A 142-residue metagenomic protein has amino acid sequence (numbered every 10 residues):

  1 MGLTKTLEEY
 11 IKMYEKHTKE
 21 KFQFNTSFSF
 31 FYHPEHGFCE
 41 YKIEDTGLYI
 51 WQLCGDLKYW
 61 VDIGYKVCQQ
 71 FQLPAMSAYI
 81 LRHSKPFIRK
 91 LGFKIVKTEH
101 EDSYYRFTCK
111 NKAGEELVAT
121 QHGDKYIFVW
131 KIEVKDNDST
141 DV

Functional and structural regions predicted by a protein language model:
M1-E20, H122-K125, D136-N137, D141: Short amphipathic alpha-helix that is part of the acyltransferase structural core
E15-G47: A conserved beta-strand-loop-helix scaffold within acyl/acetyltransferase catalytic domains
E20-K21, F28-F31, G92-E99, L117: Short secondary-structure junctions
H33-P34, I43, C109-K112, I132: Active-site beta-strand termini and strand-to-loop segments that position acidic
F38-C39, K58-W60, S84-F87, E115-V118 (+1 more regions): Short, surface-exposed beta-strand/loop "edge" segments at domain boundaries and coil↔beta transitions
E44-G92, V96-D102: Acyl-donor binding region in acyl/amide transferases
Q52-L57, N111-K112, H122, W130-D136: Secondary-structure transition/turn motif
K94-Y126: Conserved catalytic-core motifs of GNAT/GCN5-like acyltransferases
